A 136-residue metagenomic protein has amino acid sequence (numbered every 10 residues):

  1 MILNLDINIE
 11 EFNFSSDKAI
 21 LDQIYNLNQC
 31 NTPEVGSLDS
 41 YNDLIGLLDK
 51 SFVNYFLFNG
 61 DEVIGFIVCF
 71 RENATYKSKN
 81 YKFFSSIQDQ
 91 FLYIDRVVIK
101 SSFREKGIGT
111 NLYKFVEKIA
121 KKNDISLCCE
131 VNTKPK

Functional and structural regions predicted by a protein language model:
M1-N42, F58, E62-V63: Short amphipathic alpha-helix that is part of the acyltransferase structural core
I45-K50: Short loop/turn motifs at secondary-structure junctions and domain boundaries
V53-I67, R71: Conserved beta-hairpin
V68-R96: Conserved acyl-donor/pantetheine-binding loop and adjacent beta-alpha core of acyl/acetyltransferases and related
Y93, V98, S126-C128: Conserved beta-strand segments that form the floor/walls of ligand-binding pockets within enzyme and binding domains
D95-R104, T133: A short, internal acetyl-CoA/4′-phosphopantetheine-binding micro-motif in the GNAT/acyltransferase core
I99, E105-K118: Conserved acetyl-CoA-binding loop-helix of GNAT-fold acetyltransferases
A120-T133: Conserved GNAT acetyl-CoA-binding A-motif
